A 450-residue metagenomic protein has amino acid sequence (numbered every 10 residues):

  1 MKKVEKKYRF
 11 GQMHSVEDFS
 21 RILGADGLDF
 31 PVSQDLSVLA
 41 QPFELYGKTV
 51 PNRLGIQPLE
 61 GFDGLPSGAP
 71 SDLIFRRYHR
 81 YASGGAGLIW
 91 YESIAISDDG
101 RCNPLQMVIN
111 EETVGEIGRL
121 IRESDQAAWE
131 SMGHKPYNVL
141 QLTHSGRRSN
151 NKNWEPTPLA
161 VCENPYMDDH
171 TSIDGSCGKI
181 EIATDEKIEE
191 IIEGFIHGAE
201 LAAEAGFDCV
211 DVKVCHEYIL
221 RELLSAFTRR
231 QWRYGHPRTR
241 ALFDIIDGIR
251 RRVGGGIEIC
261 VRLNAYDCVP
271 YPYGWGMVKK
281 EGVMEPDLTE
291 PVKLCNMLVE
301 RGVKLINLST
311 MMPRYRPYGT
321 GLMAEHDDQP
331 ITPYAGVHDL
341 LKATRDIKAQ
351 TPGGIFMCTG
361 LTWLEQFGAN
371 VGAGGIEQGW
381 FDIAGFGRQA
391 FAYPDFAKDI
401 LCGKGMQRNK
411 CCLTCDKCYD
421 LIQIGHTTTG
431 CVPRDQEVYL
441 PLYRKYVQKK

Functional and structural regions predicted by a protein language model:
M1-K450: Flavin-dependent oxidoreductase catalytic cores
